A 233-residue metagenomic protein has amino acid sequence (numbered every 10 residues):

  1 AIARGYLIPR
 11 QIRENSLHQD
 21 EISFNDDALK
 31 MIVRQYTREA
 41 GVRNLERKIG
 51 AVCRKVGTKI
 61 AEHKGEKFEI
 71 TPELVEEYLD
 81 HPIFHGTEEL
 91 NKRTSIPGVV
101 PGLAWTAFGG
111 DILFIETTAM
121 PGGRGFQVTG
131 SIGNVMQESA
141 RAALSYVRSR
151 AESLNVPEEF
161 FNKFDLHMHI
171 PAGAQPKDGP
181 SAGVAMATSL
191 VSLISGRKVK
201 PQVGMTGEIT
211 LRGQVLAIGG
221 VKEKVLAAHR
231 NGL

Functional and structural regions predicted by a protein language model:
A1-G50, K55-F68, R150-E159, K163 (+1 more regions): Conserved C-terminal "switch" segment of AAA+ ATPases
I2, M31-I32, K48, Y78 (+3 more regions): Amphipathic alpha-helical interaction/coupling elements
Q11, V75, L190-V191: Broad structural signal for hydrophobic residues in well-ordered alpha-helices, predominantly aliphatic
E39-L103: Glycine/threonine-rich ATP-lid/beta-loop region of ATP-binding domains
E88, I96-P101, G109-L233: Peripheral, non-AAA+ core regions of ATP-driven protein-machinery
